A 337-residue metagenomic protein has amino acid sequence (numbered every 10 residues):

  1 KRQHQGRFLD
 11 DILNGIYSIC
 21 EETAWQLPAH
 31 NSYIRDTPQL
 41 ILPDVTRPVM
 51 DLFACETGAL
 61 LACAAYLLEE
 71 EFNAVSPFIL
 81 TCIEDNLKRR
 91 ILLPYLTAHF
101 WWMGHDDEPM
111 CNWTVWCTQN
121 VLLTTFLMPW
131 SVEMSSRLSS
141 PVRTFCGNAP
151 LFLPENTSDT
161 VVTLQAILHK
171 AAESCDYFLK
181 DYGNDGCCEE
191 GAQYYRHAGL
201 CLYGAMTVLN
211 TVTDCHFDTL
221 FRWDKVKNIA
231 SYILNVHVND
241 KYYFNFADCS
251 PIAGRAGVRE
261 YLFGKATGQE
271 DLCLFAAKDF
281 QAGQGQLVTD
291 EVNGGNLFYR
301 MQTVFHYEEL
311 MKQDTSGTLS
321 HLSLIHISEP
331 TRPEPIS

Functional and structural regions predicted by a protein language model:
K1-R137, F145-H237: Aromatic-lined, polymer-binding surfaces characteristic of secreted/periplasmic polysaccharide-degrading enzymes
F152-L153, H197-L324, S328, P333 (+1 more regions): Carbohydrate-active enzyme catalytic cores, enriched for enzymes that act on polyanionic acidic polysaccharides
